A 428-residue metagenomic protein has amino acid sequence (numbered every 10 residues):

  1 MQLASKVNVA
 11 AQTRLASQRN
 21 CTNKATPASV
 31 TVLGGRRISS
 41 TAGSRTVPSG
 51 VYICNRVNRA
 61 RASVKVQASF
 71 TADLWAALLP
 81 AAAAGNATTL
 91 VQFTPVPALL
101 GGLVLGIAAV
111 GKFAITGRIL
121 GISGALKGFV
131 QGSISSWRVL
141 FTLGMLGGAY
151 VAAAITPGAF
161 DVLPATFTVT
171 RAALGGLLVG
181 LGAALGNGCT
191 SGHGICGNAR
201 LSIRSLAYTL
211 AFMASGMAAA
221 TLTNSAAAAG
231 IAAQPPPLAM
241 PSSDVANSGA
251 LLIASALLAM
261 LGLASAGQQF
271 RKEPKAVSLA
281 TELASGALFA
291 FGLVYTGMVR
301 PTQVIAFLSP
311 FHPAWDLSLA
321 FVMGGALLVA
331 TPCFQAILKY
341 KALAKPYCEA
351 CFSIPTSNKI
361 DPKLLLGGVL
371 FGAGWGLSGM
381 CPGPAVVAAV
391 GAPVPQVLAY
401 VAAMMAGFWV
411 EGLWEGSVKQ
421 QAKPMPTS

Functional and structural regions predicted by a protein language model:
M1-C54: N-terminal chloroplast transit peptides
C54-N55, R59-S428: Membrane-interfacial helix-loop segments of redox and metal-homeostasis proteins, especially TM-loop-TM junctions
